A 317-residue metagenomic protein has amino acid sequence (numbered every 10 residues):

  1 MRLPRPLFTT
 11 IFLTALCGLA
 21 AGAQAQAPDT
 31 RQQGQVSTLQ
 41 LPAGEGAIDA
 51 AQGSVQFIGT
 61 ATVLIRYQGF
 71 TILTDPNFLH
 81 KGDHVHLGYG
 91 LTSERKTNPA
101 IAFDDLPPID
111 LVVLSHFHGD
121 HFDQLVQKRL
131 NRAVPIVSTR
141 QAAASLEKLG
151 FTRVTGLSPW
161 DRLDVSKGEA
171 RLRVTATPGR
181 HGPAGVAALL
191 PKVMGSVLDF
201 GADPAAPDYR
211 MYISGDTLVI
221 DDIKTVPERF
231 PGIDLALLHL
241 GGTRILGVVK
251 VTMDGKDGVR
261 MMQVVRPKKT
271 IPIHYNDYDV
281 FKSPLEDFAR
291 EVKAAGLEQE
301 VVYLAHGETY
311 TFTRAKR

Functional and structural regions predicted by a protein language model:
M1-I11: Bacterial N-terminal signal peptides that target proteins for export
T9-L19: Bacterial N-terminal signal peptides
A27-A50, S138-Y209, E291-A315: Metallo-beta-lactamase
Q40-A47, F70-V113, Q124-R129, G182-V186 (+1 more regions): Pre-active-site segment of Zn-dependent metallo-hydrolases
I48-I101, L189-G215: Conserved beta-strand hairpin/beta-sheet module of binuclear metal-dependent hydrolase folds, prominently
R95, P135, Q141-A144, L218-H306: Cap/insert and terminal regions of metallo-dependent hydrolase folds
L106, H121-I136, L190-G195, D199 (+3 more regions): Mobile, glycine- and charge-enriched loop segments and immediately flanking short secondary-structure elements within
I109-D120, T270: Metallo-beta-lactamase
